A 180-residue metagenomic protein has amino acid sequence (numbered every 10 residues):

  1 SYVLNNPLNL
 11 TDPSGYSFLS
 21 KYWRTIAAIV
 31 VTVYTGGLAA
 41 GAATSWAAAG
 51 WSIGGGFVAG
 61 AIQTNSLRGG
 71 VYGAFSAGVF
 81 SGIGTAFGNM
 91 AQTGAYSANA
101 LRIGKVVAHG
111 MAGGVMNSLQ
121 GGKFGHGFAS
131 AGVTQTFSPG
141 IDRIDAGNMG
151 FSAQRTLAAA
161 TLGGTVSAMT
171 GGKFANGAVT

Functional and structural regions predicted by a protein language model:
P7-L8: Acidic glycine-/aspartate-rich tracts in secreted/extracellular proteins
T11-T180: Extended, hydrophobic alpha-helical membrane-active domains that insert into or remodel lipid bilayers
